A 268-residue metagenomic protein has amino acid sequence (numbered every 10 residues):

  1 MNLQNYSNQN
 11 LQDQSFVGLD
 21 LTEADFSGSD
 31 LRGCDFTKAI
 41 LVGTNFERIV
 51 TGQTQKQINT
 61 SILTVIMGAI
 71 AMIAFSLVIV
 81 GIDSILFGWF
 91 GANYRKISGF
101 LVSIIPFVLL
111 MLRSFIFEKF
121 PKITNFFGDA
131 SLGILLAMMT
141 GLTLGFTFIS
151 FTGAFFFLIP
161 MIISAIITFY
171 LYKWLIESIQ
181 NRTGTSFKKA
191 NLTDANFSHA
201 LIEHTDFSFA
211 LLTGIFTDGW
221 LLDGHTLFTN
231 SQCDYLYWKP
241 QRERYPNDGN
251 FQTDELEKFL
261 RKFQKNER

Functional and structural regions predicted by a protein language model:
M1-Y94, L101, I105-E257: Tandem repeat scaffolds
F259-K262: Residues that form generic nucleotide/phosphate-binding pockets
K265-R268: Non-catalytic interaction/regulatory modules that flank or connect domains
